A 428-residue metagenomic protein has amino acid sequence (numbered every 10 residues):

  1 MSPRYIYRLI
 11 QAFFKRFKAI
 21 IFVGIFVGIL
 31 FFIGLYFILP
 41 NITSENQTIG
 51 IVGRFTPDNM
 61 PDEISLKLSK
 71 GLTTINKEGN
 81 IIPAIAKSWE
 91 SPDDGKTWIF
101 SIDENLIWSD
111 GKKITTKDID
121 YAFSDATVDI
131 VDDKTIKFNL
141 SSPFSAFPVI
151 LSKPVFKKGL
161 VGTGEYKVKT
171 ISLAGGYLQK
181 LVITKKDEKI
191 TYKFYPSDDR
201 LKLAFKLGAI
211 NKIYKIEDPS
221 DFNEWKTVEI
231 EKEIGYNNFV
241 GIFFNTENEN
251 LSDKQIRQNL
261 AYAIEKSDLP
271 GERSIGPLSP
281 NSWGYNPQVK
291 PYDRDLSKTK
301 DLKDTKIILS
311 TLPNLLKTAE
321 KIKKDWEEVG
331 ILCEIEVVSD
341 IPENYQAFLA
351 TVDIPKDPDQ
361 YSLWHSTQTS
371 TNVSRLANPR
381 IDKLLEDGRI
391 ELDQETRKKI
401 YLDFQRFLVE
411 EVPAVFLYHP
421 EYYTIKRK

Functional and structural regions predicted by a protein language model:
K18-Y36: Hydrophobic membrane-insertion alpha-helices, especially the h-region of bacterial N-terminal signal peptides
V23-G24, T299-I354: Ligand/substrate-recognition segments at binding pockets and active sites
Q47-D93: N-terminal lobe/hinge region of extracytoplasmic solute-binding protein
N76, D133, N139-Y192, P196-D199: Gly/Pro-rich hinge or "lid" segments in bacterial periplasmic/extracellular proteins
S88-T127, A204: Aromatic- and charge-enriched surface segment that lines or borders ligand/interaction sites
I171-Q179, T191-E247, T351-V352: Extracellular/periplasmic solute-recognition and catalytic clefts
V182, F194, T227-N259, A263 (+3 more regions): A bilobed periplasmic-binding-protein/Venus flytrap-type ligand-binding module shared by bacterial periplasmic
N259-Q288, K317-K321, E343-K428: Detector for C-terminal structural segments
